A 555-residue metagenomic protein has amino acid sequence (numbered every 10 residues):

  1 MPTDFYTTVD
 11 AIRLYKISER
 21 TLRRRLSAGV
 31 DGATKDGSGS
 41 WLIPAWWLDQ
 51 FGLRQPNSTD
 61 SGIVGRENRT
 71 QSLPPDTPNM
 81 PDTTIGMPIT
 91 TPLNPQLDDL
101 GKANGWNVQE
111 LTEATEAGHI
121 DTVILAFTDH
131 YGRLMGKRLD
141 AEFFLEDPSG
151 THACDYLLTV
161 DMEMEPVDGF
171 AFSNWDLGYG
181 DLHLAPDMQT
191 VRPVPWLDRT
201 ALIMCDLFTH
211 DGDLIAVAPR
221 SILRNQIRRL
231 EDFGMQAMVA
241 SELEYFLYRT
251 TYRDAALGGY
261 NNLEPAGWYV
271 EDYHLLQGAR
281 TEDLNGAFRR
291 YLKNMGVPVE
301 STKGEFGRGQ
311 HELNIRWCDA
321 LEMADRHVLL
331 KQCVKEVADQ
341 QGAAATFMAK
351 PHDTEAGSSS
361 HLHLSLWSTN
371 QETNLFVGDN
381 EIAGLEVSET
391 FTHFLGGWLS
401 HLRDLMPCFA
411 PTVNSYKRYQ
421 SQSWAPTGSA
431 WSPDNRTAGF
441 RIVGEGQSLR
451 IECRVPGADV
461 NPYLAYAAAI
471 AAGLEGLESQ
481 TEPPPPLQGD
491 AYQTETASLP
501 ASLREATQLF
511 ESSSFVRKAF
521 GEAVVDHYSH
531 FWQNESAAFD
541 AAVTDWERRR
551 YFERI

Functional and structural regions predicted by a protein language model:
M1-T21: Polyanion-binding surface elements
Y6-V9, V30-N57: Short helix-start
L26: DNA major-groove recognition helix of helix-turn-helix
A45-T83: A short, Lys/Arg-enriched interface patch at domain edges and termini
P74-V299, E495-I555: ATP/Mg2+-dependent ligation/transfer catalytic cores
P95-G101, G105-A114, D121-F233, R316 (+2 more regions): Active-site capping/gating regions of soluble enzymes
M238-R249, G259-L275, M295-I315, A345-S365 (+1 more regions): Core alpha/beta catalytic barrel or barrel-like domain that forms the active/cofactor pocket in diverse metabolic
A279-V328: Active-site acidic/histidine clusters and adjacent loop/turn architecture that either coordinate catalytic ions
